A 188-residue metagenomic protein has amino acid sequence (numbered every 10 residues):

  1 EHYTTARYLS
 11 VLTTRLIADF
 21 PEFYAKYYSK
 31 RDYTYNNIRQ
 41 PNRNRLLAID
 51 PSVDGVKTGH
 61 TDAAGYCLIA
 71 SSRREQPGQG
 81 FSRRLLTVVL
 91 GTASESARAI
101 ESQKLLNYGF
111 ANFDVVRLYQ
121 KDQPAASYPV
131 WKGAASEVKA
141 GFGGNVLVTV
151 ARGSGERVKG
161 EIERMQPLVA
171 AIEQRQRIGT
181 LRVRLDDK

Functional and structural regions predicted by a protein language model:
H2-Y3, R7-K188: Domain-terminus/edge residues, biased toward the C-terminal soluble/receptor-binding domains of extracytoplasmic
